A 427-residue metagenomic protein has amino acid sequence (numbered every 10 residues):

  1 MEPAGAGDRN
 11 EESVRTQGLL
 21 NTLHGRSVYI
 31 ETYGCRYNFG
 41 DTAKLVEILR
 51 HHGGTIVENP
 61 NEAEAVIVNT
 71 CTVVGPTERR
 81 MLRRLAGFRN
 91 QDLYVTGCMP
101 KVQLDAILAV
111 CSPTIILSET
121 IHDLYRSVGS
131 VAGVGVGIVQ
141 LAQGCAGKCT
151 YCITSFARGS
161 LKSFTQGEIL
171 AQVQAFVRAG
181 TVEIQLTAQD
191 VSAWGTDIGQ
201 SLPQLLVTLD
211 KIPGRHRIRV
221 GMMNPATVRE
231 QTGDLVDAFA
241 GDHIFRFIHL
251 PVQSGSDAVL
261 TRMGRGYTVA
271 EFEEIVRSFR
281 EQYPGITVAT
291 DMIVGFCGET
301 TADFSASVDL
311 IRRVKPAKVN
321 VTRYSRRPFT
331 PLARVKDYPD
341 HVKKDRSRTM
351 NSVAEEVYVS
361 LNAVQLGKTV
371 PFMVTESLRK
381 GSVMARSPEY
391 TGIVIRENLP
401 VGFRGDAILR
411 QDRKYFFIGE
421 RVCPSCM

Functional and structural regions predicted by a protein language model:
E2-E119: Cofactor-cradling patches in redox/metallo enzymes
C35, G195-D210, G214, R323-E356: Radical SAM enzyme [4Fe-4S]-AdoMet core and its adjacent flexible, acidic and glycine-rich loops/tails across
L85, R89, V173, P203-V207 (+4 more regions): Generic structural signal for well-ordered alpha-helices, preferentially at hydrophobic/aromatic core positions
L93-G97, V102, R178-T301: Conserved SAM/AdoMet-binding glycine-rich loop
L124-V134: Flexible, low-complexity linker/hinge segments
V134-G167: Canonical Radical SAM [4Fe-4S] cluster-binding loop centered on the CxxxCxxC motif and its immediate flanking residues
R158-Q185: Conserved alpha-helical substructure of the radical SAM core
R326, R334-M427: Terminal RNA-binding accessory module
